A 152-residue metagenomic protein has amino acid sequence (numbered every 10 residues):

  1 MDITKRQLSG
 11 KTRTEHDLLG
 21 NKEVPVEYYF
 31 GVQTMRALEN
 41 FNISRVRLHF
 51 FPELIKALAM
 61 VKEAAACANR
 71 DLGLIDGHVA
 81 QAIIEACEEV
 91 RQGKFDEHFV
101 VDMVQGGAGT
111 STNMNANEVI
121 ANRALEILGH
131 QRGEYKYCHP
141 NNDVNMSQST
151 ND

Functional and structural regions predicted by a protein language model:
M1-N151: Conserved, well-structured ligand/cofactor-binding cores
